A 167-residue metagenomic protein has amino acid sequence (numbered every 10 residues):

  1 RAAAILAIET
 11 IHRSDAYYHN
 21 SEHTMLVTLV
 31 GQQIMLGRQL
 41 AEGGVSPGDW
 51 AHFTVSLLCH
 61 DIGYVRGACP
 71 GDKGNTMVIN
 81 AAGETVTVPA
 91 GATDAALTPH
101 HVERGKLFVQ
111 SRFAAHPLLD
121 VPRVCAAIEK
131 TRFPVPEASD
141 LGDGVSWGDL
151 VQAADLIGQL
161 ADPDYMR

Functional and structural regions predicted by a protein language model:
A3-L29, T87-D94: Active-site flanking loop/helix segments enriched in acidic
A4-I8, S21, M25, W50 (+2 more regions): Short, well-structured alpha-helical segments
R13-H52: Alpha-helical phosphate/pyrophosphate-handling elements in metalloenzyme active cores
T24, E42-G43, C69, T76-V78: A glycine-rich, hydrophobic loop/mini-helix early in the fold
G44, T54, H100-R167: Histidine/acidic-rich helix-loop-helix segments that form or flank divalent-metal centers in metalloenzyme catalytic
C59, G63-Y64, G158: Short active-site segment of divalent metal-dependent hydrolases/proteases that encodes the spacing between
I62-G74: Catalytic Zn2+-binding segment of zinc metalloproteases
T76-E103, R167: Divalent-cation-assisted or electrostatically stabilized phosphate/pyrophosphate-binding catalytic cores
